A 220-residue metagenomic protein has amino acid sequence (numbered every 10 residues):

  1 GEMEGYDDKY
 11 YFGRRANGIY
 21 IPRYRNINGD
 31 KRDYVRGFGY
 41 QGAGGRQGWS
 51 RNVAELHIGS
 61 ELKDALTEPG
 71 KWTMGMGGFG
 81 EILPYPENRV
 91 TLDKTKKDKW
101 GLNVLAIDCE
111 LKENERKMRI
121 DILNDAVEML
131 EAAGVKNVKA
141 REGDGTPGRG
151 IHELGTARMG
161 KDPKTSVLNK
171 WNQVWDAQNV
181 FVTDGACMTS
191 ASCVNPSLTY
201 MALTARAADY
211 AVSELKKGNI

Functional and structural regions predicted by a protein language model:
G1-M74, G78, V212, K216-I220: Mid-to-C-terminal "cap/lid" subdomains and adjacent gly/pro-rich loops that border and regulate access to redox
M3-G5, R25-N28, G45-Q47, E81-P84 (+5 more regions): Short, glycine-/Ser/Thr-/acidic-enriched flexible segments
F38-R51, L123, V182-C193: Short secondary-structure transition/capping segments
K71-I82, E87, N103-L111, K117-S190 (+1 more regions): A glycine-rich dinucleotide-binding beta-alpha-beta segment and adjacent secondary-structure elements that constitute
I122, A126-K136, L203-I220: Internal hydrophobic alpha-helix adjacent to the cofactor/substrate pocket in enzyme cavities
S190-D209: A conserved FAD-binding loop/helix module that cradles the flavin
